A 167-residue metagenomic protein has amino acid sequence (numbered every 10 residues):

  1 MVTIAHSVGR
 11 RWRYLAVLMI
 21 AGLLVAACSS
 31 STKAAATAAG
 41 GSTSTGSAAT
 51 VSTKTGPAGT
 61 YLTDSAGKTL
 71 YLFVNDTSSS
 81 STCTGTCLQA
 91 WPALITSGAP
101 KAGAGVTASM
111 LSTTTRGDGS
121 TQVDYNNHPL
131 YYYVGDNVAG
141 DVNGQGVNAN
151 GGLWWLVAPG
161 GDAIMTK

Functional and structural regions predicted by a protein language model:
I4-A16: Bacterial N-terminal signal peptides that target proteins for export
L23-A27: C-terminal motif of bacterial Sec signal peptides marking the signal peptidase cleavage site
S29-G40: Bacterial lipoprotein signal-peptidase II cleavage site
A38-A58: Post-signal peptide N-terminal segment of mature Sec-exported envelope proteins
V51-T69, T115-H128, K167: Short, low-complexity cationic-aromatic patches
G59, T77-S81, N137-N143, I164: Short loop/beta submotifs within extracellular cysteine-rich repeat domains
S80-S112, G152-M165: A low-complexity, Ser/Thr/Gly/Pro-enriched, surface-exposed linker/loop concept that marks segments flanking
V106-D162: Extracytosolic low-complexity repeat regions of secreted or lipid-anchored proteins
